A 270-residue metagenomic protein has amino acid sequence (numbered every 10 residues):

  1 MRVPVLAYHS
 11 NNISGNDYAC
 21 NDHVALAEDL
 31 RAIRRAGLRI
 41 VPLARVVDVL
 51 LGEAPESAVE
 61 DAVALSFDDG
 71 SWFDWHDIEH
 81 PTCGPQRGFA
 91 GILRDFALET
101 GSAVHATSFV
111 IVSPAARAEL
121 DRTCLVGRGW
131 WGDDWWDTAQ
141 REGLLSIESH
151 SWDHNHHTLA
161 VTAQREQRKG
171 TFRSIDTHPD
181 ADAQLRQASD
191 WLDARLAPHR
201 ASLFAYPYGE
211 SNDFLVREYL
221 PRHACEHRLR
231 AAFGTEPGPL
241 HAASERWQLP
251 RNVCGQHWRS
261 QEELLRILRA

Functional and structural regions predicted by a protein language model:
M1-L43, A231-L264: Glycine/proline-rich, flexible active-site/cofactor-binding loop segments that harbor closely spaced acidic
P4-L6, V63-F67, A106-S108, I147-H150 (+3 more regions): Hydrophobic faces of well-ordered beta-strands that scaffold small-molecule active sites in alpha/beta enzyme cores
N11-L144, N155, R200-A201, Y206: Active-site beta->alpha N-cap acidic-glycine motif
D17-Y18, A118-D121, L159-A160, F214-E218 (+1 more regions): A short acidic (Asp/Glu
A25, L30-A36, P55, V59 (+8 more regions): Carbohydrate-active enzymes and regulators
V47, F172-S174, R195, H199-L203 (+1 more regions): His/Asp/Glu-enriched short active-site or ligand-binding loop at hydrolase and phosphoryl-transfer sites
G70, H76-R87, T162-I175, L215-H227: Charged, glycine/proline-rich intrinsically disordered loops and linkers
I78, W131, D137-E142, S146 (+1 more regions): Alpha-helical scaffold elements lining the catalytic groove of polysaccharide deacetylases
